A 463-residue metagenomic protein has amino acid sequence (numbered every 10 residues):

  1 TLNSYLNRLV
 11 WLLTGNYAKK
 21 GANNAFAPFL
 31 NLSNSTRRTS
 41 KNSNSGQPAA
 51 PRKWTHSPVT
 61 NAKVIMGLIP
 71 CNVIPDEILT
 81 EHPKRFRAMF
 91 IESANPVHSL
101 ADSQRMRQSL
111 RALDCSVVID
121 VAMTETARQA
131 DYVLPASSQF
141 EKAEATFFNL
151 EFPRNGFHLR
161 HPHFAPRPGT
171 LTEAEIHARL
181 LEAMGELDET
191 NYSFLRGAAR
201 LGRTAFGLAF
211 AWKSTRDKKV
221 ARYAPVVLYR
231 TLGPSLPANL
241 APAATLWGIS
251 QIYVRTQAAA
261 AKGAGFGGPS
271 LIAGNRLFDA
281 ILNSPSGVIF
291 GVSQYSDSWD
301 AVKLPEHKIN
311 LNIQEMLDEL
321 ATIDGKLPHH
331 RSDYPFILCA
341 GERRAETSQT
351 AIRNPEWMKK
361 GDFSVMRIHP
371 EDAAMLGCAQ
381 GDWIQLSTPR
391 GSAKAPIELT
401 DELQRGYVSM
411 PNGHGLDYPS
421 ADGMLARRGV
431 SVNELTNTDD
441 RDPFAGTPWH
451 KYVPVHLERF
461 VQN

Functional and structural regions predicted by a protein language model:
L2-L12, L180: Basic, amphipathic alpha-helical segments enriched in Lys/Arg and hydrophobic/aromatic residues
R8-R128, S138-F148, N155, L236 (+2 more regions): Extended redox/cofactor-interaction regions of prokaryotic respiratory oxidoreductases
D131: Catalytic, metal-anchored helix/loop core of enzyme active sites in primary metabolism
L134-P135: Catalytic alpha/beta core of large soluble enzyme barrels
P153-H161: The feature captures the short pre-catalytic strand/loop hairpin that immediately precedes and shapes the active-site
H163, R167-P242, Q349-R367, E371-N463: Long, contiguous, secondary-structure-rich segments that constitute the structural scaffold of globular domains
